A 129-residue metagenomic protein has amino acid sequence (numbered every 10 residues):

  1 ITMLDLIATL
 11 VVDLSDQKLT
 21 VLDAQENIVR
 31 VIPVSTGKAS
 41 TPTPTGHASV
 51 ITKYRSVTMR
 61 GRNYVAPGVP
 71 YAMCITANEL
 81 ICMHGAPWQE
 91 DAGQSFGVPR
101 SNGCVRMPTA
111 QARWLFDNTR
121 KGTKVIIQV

Functional and structural regions predicted by a protein language model:
I1-H47, T52: Cell wall/extracellular polymer interaction/catalysis modules
D5-I7, T41-H47, Y54-V129: Exported/periplasmic cell-wall-interacting domains
